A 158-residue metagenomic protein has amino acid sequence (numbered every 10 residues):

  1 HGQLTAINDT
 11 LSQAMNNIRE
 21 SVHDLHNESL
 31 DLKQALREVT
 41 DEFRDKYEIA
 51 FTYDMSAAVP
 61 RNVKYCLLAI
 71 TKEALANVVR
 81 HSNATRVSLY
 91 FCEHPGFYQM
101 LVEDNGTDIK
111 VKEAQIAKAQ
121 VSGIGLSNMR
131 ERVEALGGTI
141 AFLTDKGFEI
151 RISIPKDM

Functional and structural regions predicted by a protein language model:
H1-Y47, C92, Q99: DHp/HisKA dimerization-phosphotransfer hairpin of two-component histidine kinases
H26, S82-V87: A short, flexible helix-to-loop-to-beta junction within the catalytic ATP-binding CA
E28-Y65, T71, L75, V79 (+1 more regions): Helix-loop-beta hinge of the Bergerat
N77, T85-C92: A conserved short beta-strand within the histidine kinase catalytic ATPase domain
C92, A141-G147, S153-P155: A short beta-strand-to-loop micro-motif at the C-terminal edge of the catalytic HATPase_c
F97, D108, D145-R151: Glycine-rich nucleotide-binding loop
D104: Acidic ATP/Mg2+-coordinating residue in the GHKL
Q115-K146: ATP phosphate-binding glycine-rich loop and adjacent ATP-lid/helix-beta elements within ATP-binding kinase/ATPase
